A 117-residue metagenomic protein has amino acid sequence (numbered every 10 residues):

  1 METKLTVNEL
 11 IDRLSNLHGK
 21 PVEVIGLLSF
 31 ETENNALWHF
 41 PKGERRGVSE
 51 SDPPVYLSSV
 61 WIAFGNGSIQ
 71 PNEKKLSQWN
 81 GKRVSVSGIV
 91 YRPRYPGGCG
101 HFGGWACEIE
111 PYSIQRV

Functional and structural regions predicted by a protein language model:
M1-V117: OB-fold and OB-like single-stranded nucleic-acid-recognition modules and their adjacent interaction interfaces
